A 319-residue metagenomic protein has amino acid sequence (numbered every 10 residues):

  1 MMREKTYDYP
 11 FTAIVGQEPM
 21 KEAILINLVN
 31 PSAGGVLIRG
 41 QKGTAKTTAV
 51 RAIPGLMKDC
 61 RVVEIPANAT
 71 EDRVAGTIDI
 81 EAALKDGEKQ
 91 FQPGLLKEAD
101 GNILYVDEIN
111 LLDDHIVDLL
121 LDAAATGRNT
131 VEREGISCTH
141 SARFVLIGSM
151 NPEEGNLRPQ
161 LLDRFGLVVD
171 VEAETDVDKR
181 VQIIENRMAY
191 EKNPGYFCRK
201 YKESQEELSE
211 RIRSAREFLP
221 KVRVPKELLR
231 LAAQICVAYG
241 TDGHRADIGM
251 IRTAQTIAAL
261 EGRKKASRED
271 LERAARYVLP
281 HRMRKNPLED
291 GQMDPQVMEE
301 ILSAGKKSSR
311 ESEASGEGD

Functional and structural regions predicted by a protein language model:
M2-K21, V222, Y239-G240: Dynamic helix-loop-helix/coil hinge segments at AAA+ ATPase domain boundaries and subdomain interfaces
L25-L28, A83-L104: Conserved alpha-helical scaffold flanking the Walker A/P-loop in AAA+ ATPase domains
L28-A67: Walker A/P-loop
A45-T48, Q234-R245, T256-D319: C-terminal engagement/docking regions of AAA+ P-loop ATPases
K46-A49, T70-E71, K97-A124, L157-R164 (+1 more regions): Conserved AAA+/SF3 P-loop NTPase catalytic/coupling segment centered on the Walker-B
E71-G76, L157-R216: Conserved AAA+ ATPase core "coupling" helix
Q90-D100, V131-S149, D163: AAA+/SF3 P-loop NTPase mechanochemical coupling elements
I116-C138: Conserved catalytic/switch belt of AAA+ P-loop NTPases
